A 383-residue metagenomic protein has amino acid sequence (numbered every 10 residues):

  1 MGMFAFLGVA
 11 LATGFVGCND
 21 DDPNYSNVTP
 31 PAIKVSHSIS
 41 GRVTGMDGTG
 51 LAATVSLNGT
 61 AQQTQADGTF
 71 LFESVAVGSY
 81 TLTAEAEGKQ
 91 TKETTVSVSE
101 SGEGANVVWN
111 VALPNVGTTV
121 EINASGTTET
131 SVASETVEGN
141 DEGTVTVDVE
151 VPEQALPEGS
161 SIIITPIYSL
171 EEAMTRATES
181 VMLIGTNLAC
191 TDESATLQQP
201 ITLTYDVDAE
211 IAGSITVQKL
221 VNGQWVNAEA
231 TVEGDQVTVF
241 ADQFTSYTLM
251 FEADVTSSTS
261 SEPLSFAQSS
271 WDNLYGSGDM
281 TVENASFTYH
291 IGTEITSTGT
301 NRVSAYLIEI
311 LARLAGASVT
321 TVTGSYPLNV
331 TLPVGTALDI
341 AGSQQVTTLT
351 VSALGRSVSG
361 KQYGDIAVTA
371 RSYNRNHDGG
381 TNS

Functional and structural regions predicted by a protein language model:
T13-G17: C-terminal motif of bacterial Sec signal peptides marking the signal peptidase cleavage site
N19-I33, I39, D67, S79 (+9 more regions): Proteolytic cleavage junctions
V28-T54: Structural motif
A53-L57, L82, L203, V217: Hydrophobic beta-strand segments
N58-L71: Short, acidic Ser/Thr/Gly-rich low-complexity loop/linker segments typical of extracellular and cell-surface proteins
F72-S74, F240-A241: Short, flexible loop/turn segments at beta-strand junctions in immunoglobulin-like and fibronectin type III
T83-S97: A short, solvent-exposed loop/turn motif at the edges and junctions of modular extracellular/periplasmic domains
V96-E103, A112-V116: Short beta-strand edge segments in extracellular beta-sheet folds
